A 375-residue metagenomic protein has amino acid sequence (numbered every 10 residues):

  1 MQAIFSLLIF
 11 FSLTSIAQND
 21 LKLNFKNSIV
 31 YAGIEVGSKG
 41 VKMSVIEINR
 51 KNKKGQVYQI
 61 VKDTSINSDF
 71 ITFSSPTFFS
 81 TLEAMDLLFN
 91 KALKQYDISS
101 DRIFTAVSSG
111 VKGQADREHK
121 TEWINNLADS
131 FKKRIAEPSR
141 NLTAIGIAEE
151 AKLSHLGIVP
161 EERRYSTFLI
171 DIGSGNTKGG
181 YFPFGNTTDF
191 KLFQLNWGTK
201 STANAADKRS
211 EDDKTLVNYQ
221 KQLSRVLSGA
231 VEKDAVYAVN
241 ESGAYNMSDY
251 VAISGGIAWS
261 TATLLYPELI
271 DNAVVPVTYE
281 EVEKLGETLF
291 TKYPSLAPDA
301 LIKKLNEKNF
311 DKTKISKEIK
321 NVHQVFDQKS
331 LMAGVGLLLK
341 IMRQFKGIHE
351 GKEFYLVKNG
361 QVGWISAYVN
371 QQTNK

Functional and structural regions predicted by a protein language model:
M1-D20: Bacterial Sec-dependent N-terminal signal peptides
N19-L23, S28-I29, T77-T81, K94-Q95 (+2 more regions): Core catalytic machinery and nucleic-acid-binding channels of phosphodiester-processing enzymes
L21-G55, I158-K191, L195, G256: Gly/Thr-rich phosphate-binding beta-strand-loop-beta motif of the actin/hexokinase/Hsp70
F25-N27, G55-Q59, Y96-D101, E137-S139 (+2 more regions): Short helix-terminating capping/connector loops at secondary-structure junctions
V30-Y31, R102-F104, F168, Y250: Structural motif
A32, V36-I135: Conserved phosphate-binding loops in N-terminal lobes of ATP-dependent enzymes of the actin/Hsp70/sugar-kinase
F73-D86, A115-W123, K132-Y165, F190-K191 (+1 more regions): Helical "lid/coupling" subdomains associated with nucleotide-phosphate turnover
V107-V111, I172-T177, V251-W259: Glycine-rich beta-strand-to-loop/alpha-helix junction loops that act as flexible
